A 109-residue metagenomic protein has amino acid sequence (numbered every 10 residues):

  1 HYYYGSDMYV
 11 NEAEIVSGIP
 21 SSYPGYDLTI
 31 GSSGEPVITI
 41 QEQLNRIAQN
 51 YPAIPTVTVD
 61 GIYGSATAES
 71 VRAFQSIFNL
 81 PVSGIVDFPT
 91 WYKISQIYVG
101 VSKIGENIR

Functional and structural regions predicted by a protein language model:
Y2-G61, G100-R109: Acidic, Ser/Thr/Pro/Gly-enriched interdomain connector segments
V37-Q41, A68, W91, S95: Extracytoplasmic/secreted envelope proteins and their assembly/folding machinery, especially bacterial periplasmic
V71-F74: Conserved hydrophobic/aromatic packing and binding residues within compact polymer-binding modules
S76-F78: Phosphopantetheinylated carrier protein domains
F88-P89, I108: Residue-level signal for alpha-helical context at structural boundaries
